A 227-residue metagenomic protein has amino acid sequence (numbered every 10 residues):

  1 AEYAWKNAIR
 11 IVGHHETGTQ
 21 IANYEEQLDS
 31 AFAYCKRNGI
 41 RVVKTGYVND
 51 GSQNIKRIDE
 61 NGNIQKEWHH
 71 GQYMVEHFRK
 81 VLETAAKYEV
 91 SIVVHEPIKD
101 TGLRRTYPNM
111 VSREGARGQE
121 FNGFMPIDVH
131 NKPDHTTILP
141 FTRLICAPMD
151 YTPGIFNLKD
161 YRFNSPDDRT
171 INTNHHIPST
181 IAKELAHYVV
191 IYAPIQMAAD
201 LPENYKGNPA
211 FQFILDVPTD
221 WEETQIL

Functional and structural regions predicted by a protein language model:
A1-F163, D167, I171: Aromatic- and carboxylate-enriched substrate-binding clefts and catalytic-loop regions of carbohydrate-active enzymes
Y47-N49, M197, P202-N204: A mature extracytoplasmic/lumenal domain signature
E76, I181-L185, P209: Conserved active-site and cofactor/substrate-binding residues in soluble primary-metabolism enzymes
K80, V189, A193, F213: Alpha-helical scaffold segments in soluble metabolic enzymes
Y151, N164, P178, H187-V189: Charge-biased, low-complexity intrinsically disordered regions
N157-T170, P178, F211-W221: C-terminal catalytic/substrate-binding lobe primarily of soluble NAD(P)-dependent oxidoreductases
T173-N174, K183-A199: Catalytic domains of carbohydrate-active enzymes that cleave complex glycans
D200-L227: Glycan-recognition and catalytic regions of carbohydrate-active enzymes
